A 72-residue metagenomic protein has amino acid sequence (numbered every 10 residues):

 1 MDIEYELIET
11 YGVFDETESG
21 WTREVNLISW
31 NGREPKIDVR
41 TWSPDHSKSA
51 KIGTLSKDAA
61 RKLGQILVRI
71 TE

Functional and structural regions predicted by a protein language model:
M1-E72: Positively charged, low-complexity terminal tracts and the immediately adjacent first secondary-structure elements
